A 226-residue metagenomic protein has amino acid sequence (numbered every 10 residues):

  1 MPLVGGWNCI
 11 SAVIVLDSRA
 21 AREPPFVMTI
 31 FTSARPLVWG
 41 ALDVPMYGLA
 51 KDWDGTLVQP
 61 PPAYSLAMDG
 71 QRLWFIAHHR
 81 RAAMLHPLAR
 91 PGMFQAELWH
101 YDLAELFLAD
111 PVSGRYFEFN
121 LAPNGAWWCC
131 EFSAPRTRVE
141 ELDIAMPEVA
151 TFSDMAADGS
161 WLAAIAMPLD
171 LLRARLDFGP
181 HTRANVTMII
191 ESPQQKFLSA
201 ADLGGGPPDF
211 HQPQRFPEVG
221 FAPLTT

Functional and structural regions predicted by a protein language model:
V4, A12-E23, V27: Acidic, Ala/Val/Gly-enriched low-complexity intrinsically disordered segments
V4-G6, R19, A34, G40: Low-complexity, intrinsically disordered/propeptide-like segments
F26-T226: Structural preference for beta-rich elements and adjacent junctions enriched in aromatics
